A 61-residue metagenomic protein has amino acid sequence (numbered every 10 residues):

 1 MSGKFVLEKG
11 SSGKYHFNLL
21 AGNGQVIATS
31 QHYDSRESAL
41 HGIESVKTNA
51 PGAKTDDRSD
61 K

Functional and structural regions predicted by a protein language model:
M1-K4, P51-A53: Generic structural motif recognizing short loop/turn segments at the entrances and edges of beta-strands
G3-G10, K14-D34, S38-V46: A structural feature that tracks compact, well-ordered secondary-structure segments with a strong bias toward
S45-D56: Short arginine-rich
S59-K61: Short, charged, surface-exposed hinge/linker loops at domain edges that act as mobile lids or interdomain connectors
